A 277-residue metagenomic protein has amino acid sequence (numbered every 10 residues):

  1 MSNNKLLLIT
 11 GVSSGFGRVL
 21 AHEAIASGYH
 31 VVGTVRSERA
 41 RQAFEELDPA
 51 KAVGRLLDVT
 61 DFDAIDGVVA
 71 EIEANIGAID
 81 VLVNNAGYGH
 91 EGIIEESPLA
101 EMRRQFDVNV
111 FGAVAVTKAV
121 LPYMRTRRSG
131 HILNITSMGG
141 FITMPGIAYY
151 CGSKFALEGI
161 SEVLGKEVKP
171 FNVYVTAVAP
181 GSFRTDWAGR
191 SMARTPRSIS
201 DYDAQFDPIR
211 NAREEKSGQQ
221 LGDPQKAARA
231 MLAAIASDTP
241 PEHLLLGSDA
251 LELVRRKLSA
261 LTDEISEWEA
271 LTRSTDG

Functional and structural regions predicted by a protein language model:
S13-S14: Conserved glycine-rich cofactor-binding loop
L57-G67, L99-A100: The beta1-alpha1 cofactor-binding region of Rossmann-like NAD(H)/NADP(H)-dependent oxidoreductases
I93-I94, E101-R103: Substrate-binding pocket helix/loop in short-chain dehydrogenase/reductase
E95, I142-A148: Active-site loop immediately N-terminal to the catalytic Tyr-X3-Lys motif of short-chain dehydrogenase/reductase
T117, S153: Active-site helix of classical SDR
S137: Residue(s) in the substrate-gating loop at a strand-loop-helix junction that position the organic substrate next
P170-P241: SDR active-site lid
